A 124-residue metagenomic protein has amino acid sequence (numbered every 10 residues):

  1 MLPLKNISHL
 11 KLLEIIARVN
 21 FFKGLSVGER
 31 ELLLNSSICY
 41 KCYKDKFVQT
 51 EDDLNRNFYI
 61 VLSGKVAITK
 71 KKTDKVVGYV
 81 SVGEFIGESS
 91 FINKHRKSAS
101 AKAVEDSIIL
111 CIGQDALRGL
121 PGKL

Functional and structural regions predicted by a protein language model:
M1-L124: Cytosolic regulatory regions built on CNB/CRP/Popeye-like sensor folds
